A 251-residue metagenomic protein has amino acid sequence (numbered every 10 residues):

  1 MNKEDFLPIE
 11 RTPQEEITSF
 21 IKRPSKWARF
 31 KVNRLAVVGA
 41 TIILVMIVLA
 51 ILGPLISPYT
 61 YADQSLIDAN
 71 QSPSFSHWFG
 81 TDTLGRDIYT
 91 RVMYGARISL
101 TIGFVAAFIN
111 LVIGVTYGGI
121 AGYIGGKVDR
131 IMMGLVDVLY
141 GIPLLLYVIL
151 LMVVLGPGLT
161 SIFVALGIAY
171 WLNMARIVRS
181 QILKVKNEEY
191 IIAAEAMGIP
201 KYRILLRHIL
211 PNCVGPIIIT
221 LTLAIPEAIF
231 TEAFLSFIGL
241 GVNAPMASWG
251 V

Functional and structural regions predicted by a protein language model:
M1-V115, G119, G126, G141 (+5 more regions): Gly/Trp-centered helix-boundary motif
R29, A69, R91, R130 (+7 more regions): Residue-level recognition of specific faces of alpha-helices
V38-T41, I102-A106, M132-L135, V148 (+4 more regions): Hydrophobic core positions of alpha-helical segments in small-molecule transporters and transporter systems
W78, I88, V112-I113, G122-V185 (+2 more regions): Generic hydrophobic transmembrane alpha-helix motif, especially the helices
R86-T101, V105, G125-M133, L183 (+2 more regions): Amphipathic cytosolic juxtamembrane alpha-helices at the membrane-cytosol interface of multi-pass membrane transporters
Y117-A121, L151, V178, I191 (+1 more regions): Hydrophobic alpha-helical interface/terminus motif in multipass membrane transporters
L151-L155, Q181-I182, F230-V251: Glycine-rich helix-loop "coupling/hinge" segments at transmembrane-helix boundaries in multipass transporters
